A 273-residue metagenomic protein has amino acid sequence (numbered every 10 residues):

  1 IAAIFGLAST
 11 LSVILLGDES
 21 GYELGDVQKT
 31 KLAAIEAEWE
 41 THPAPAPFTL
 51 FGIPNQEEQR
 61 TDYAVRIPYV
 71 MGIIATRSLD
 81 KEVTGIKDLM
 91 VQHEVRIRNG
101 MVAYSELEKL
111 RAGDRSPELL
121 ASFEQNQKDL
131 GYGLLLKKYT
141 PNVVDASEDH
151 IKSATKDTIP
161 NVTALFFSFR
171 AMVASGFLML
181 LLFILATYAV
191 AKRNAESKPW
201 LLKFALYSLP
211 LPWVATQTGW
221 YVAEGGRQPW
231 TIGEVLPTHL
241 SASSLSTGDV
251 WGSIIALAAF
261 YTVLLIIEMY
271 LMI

Functional and structural regions predicted by a protein language model:
I1-A3: Functional cores that coordinate and move charged inorganic groups
F5-L15, E124, A205-G225: Hydrophobic alpha-helical membrane-insertion segments
F5-R115: Aromatic-rich transmembrane-lumenal/periplasmic boundary elements in polytopic membrane proteins
E19, E23, W220-P237: Interfacial helix-loop-helix junctions of multi-pass membrane proteins
E118-K152: Extended, hydrophilic extramembrane loops/domains of integral membrane proteins
S153, D157-W220, G248-I273: C-terminal substrate/ligand-recognition segments
I232-G252: Short, membrane-exposed interhelical loops at transmembrane-helix boundaries
